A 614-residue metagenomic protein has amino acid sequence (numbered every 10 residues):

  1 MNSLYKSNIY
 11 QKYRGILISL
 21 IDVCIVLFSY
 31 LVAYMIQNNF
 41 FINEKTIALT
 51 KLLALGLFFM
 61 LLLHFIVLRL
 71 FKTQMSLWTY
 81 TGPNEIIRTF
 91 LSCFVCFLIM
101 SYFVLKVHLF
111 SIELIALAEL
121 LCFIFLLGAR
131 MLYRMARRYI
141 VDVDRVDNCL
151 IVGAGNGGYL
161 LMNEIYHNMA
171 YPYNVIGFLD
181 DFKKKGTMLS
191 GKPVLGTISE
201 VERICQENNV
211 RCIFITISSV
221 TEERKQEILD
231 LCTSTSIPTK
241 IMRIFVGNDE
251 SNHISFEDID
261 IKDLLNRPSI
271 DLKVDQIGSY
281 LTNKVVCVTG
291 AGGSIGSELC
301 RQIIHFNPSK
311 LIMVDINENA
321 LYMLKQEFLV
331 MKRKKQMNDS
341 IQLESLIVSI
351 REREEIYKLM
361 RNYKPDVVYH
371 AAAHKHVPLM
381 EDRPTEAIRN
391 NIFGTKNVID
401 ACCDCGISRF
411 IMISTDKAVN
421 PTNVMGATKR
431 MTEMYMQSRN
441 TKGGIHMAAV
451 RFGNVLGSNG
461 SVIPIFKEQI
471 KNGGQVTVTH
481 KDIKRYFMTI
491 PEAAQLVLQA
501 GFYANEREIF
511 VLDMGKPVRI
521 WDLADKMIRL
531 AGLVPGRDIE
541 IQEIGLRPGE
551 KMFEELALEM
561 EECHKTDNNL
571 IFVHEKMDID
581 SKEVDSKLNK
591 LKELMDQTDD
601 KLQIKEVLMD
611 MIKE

Functional and structural regions predicted by a protein language model:
M1-R145, Y173, S234, I241: Signature of alpha-helical transmembrane segments in polytopic membrane proteins
S7, R14, D271, Q276-Y280 (+2 more regions): Strand-loop microenvironment adjacent to phosphate/nucleotide-handling motifs in alpha/beta enzyme folds
L27, Y133-K240, I316-K325, V330 (+2 more regions): A solvent-exposed beta-alpha-beta segment
K225-C287, C403: Flexible, Lys/Arg-rich cytosolic regulatory linkers and terminal tails that connect or flank
Q226-K240, K310-N317, R361-N362, D382-R409: NAD(P)-cofactor binding segment of oxidoreductase domains
D249-S251, H370, H376-V377, D382-E433: Conserved Rossmann-fold NAD(P)-dependent oxidoreductase catalytic core, especially the SDR/UDP-sugar
V286-Q302: N-terminal Rossmann NAD(P)H-binding glycine-rich loop of SDR-like oxidoreductase domains
I347-D366: Conserved Rossmann-fold cofactor-binding substructure of NAD(P)-dependent oxidoreductases
